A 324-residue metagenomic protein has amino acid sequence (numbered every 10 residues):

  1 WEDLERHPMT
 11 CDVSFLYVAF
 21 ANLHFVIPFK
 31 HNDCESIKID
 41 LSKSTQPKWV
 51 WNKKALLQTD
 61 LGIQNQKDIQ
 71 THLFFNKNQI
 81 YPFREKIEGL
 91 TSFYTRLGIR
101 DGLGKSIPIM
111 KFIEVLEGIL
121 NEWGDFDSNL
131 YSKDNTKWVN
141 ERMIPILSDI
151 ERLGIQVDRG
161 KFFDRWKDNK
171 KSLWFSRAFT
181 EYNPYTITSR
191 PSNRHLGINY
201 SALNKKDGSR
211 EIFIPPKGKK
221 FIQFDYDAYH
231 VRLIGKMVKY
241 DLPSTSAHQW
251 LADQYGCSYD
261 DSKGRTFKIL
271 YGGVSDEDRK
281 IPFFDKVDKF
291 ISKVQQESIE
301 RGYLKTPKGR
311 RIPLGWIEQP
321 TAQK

Functional and structural regions predicted by a protein language model:
W1-G89, G235: Conserved RNase H-like, two-metal-ion catalytic cores of nucleic-acid enzymes
L4, C11-S14, A19-N22, H31-N32 (+2 more regions): Acidic, glycine-rich two-metal-ion catalytic cores of nucleic acid-processing enzymes
H24, D241, L270-V274: Short alpha-helix boundary/capping elements
I39-P47, P215-G218, Q254-D261: Flexible, charged surface loops at secondary-structure boundaries
V50-N52, Q66-Q70, P215-H230, T266-G272 (+1 more regions): Conserved catalytic palm subdomain of right-hand nucleotidyl-transferase polymerases, strongest for RNA-directed enzymes
Q64-I69, L73-W166, V238-T245, K286-K293: Mixed-charge, glycine-rich, non-catalytic linkers/tails in nucleic-acid processing enzymes
I107-E117, N140-I144, Y185, A228-R232 (+2 more regions): Non-catalytic, well-ordered alpha-helical scaffold segments
I144-R152, D253-K324: Conserved catalytic core of nucleic-acid polymerases
